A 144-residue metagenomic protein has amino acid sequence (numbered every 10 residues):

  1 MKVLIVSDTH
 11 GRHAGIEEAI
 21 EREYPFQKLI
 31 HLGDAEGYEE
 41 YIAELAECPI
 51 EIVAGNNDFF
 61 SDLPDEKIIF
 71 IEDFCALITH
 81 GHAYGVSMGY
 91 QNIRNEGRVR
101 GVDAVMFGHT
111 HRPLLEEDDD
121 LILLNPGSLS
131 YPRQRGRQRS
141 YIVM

Functional and structural regions predicted by a protein language model:
M1-P49, D58-F59, P64-D65, R137-S140: N-terminal active-site segment of His-dependent metallophosphoesterases
M1-V3, I68-L77, E117-L123, M144: Beta-strand-turn-beta hairpins that frame and shape the catalytic cleft of phosphate-ester-processing enzymes
I5-S7, K28-D34, E51-N56, L77-H80 (+2 more regions): Active-site neighborhood of phospho(di)ester-bond hydrolases with catalytic His/Asp-centered motifs
H10-A14, A35-E40, N57-D62, Y84-M88 (+2 more regions): Active-site environment of divalent metal-dependent phosphoester hydrolases
E17, E72, N95-G101, L124-M144: Binuclear metal-dependent phosphoesterase catalytic core
L45-P49, E116-S130: Short acidic, glycine/proline-enriched helix-loop-strand junctions
E51-G101: Helix-adjacent hinge/juxtasegments
